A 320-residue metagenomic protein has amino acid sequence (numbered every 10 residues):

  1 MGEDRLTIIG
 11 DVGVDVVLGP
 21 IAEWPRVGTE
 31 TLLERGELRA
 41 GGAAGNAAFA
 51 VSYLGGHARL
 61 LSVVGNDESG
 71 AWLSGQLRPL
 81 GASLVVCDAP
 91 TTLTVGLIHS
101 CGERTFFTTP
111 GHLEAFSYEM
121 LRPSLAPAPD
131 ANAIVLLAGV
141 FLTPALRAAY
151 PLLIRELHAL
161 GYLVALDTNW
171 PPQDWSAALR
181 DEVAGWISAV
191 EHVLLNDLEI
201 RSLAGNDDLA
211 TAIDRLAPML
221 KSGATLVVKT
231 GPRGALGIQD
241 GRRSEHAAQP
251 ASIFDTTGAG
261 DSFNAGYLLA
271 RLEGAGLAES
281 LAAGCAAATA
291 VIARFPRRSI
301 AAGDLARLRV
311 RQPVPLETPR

Functional and structural regions predicted by a protein language model:
M1-L61, E68-W72, F254, P319-R320: Glycine-rich phosphate/adenosyl-contacting loop at the front of the ribokinase-like
M1-T7, L32, E156, N206-R320: Conserved phosphate-binding/catalytic region of the ribokinase-like
F49, L93-L97, T105, G234-G237: Short beta-strand scaffold segments in enzyme catalytic cores
A58, L84, V164-A165, L226: Hydrophobic beta-strand scaffold residues
Q76-T91: A glycine-rich helix N-cap at a beta->alpha junction
G96-A148: Conserved phosphate-binding/catalytic loop of the ribokinase/pfkB sugar-kinase fold
P127-A128, G185-W186, M219: Structural alpha-helical scaffold elements that stabilize or flank donor/cofactor-binding regions in carbohydrate
I134-D214, R233-G234: Conserved beta-alpha-beta core of the PfkB/ribokinase-like small-molecule kinase fold
